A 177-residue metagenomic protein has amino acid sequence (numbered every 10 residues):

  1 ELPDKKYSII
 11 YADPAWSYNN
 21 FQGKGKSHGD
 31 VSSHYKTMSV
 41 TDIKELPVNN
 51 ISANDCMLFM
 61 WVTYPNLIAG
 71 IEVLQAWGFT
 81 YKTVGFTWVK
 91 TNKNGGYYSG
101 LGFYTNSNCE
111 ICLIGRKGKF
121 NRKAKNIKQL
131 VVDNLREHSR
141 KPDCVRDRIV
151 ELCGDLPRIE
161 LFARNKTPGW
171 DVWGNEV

Functional and structural regions predicted by a protein language model:
E1-V177: Class I S-adenosyl-L-methionine-dependent methyltransferase catalytic core
